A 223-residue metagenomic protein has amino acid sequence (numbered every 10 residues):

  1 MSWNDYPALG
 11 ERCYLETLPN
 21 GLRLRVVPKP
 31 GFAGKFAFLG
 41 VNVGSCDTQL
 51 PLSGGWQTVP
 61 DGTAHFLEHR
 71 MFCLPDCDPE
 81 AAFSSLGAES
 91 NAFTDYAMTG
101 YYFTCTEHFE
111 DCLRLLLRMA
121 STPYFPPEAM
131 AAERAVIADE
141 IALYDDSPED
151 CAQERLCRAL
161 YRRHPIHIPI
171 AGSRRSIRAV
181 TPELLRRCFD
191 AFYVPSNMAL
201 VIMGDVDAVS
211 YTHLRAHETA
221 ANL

Functional and structural regions predicted by a protein language model:
M1-G34: N- or domain-start disorder-to-order transition segments that initiate the globular core
F38-D111: M16/MPP (pitrilysin/insulinase) zinc-metallopeptidase core fold and M16-derived inactive scaffolds
L74-P75, F103-V136, V209: M16/insulysin-pitrilysin zinc metalloprotease superfamily fold
S85-E89, F93-F103, E128-L143, E154-C157: Short, glycine/charge-rich beta-strand/loop segments that flank catalytic centers and engage negatively charged groups
T99-T104, M198-G204: Short cationic amphipathic helices and targeting signals
Y144-S196, V206: Scaffold signal of the M16-like zinc-metallopeptidase fold and its non-catalytic homologs
T212-T219: Conserved small/polar residues in nucleotide/adenosyl-binding loops
